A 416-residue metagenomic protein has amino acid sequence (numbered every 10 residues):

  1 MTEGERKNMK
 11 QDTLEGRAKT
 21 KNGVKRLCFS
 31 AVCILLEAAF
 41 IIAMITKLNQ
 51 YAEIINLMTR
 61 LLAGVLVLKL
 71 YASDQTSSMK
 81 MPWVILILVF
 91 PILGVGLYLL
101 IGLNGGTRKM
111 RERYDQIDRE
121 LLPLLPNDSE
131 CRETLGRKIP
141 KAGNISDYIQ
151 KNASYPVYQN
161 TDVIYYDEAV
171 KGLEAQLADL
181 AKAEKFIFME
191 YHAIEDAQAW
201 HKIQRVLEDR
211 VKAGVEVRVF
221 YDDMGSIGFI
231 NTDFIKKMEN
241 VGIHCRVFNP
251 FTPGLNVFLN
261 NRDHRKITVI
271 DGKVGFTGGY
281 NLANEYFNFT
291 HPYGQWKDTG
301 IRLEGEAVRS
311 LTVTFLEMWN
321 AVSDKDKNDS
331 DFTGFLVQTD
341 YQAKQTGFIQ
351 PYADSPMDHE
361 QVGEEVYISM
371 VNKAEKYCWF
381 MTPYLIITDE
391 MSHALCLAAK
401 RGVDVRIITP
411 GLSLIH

Functional and structural regions predicted by a protein language model:
T2-E365, S369, K373, L397 (+1 more regions): N-terminal localization/anchoring segments of enzymes in phospholipid and broader phosphate metabolism
E216-V217, D404-R406: Residues at the starts of beta-strands that form the adenosine-phosphate
Y221, T382, T409: Short beta-strand/turn micro-motifs composed of small residues that flank or help shape donor/cofactor-binding pockets
Y280, P383-Y384: Active-site metal-binding loops of divalent metal-dependent hydrolases
Y384-V403, G411, I415: Helical hairpin unit composed of two closely spaced alpha helices linked by a short loop
